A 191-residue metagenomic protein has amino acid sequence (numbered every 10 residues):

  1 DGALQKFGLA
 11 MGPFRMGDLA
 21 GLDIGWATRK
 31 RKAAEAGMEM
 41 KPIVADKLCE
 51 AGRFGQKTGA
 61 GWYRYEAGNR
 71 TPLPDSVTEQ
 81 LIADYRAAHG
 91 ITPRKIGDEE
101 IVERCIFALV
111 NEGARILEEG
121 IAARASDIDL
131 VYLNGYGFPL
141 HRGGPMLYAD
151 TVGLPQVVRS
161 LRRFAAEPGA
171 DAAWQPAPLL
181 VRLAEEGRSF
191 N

Functional and structural regions predicted by a protein language model:
D1-N191: N-terminal glycine-rich phosphate-binding loop for ADP-containing cofactors
